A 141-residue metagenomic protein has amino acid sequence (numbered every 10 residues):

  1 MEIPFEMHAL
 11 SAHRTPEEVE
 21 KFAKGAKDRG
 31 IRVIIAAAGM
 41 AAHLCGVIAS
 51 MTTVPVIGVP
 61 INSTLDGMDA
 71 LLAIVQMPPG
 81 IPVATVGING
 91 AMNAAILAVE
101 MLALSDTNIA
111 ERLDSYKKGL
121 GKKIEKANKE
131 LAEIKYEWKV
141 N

Functional and structural regions predicted by a protein language model:
M1, G46-P55, M77, A103: Alpha-helix C-terminal capping segments
M1-E17: Glycine-rich phosphate/diphosphate-binding loop of Rossmann-like nucleotide-binding domains
F5-E6, M68-N141: C-terminal binding/interaction regions
S11-A12, A37-A41, P60, T85-G90: Active-site nucleophile and cofactor-binding loops and adjacent substrate-binding regions of central metabolic enzymes
T15-E17, A38-V47, D66-M68, A91-A95: Short glycine/serine/threonine-rich phosphate/pyrophosphate-binding segments that cradle anionic phosphate groups
E20-A23, C45, A49, L72 (+1 more regions): Predominant activation on well-ordered alpha-helical scaffold segments within soluble catalytic domains
F22-P60: Glycine-rich phosphate-binding loop
M51-P79: Glycine/small-residue-rich loop that forms an oxyanion/phosphate-binding "nest" at active or ligand-binding sites
